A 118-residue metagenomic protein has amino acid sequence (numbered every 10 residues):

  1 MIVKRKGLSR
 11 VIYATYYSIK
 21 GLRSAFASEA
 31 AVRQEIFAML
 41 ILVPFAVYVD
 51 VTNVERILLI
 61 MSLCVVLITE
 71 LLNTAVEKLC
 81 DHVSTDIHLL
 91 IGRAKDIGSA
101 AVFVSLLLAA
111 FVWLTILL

Functional and structural regions predicted by a protein language model:
M1-A75, V83, I87-K95, S99-L118: Hydrophobic alpha-helical transmembrane segments
